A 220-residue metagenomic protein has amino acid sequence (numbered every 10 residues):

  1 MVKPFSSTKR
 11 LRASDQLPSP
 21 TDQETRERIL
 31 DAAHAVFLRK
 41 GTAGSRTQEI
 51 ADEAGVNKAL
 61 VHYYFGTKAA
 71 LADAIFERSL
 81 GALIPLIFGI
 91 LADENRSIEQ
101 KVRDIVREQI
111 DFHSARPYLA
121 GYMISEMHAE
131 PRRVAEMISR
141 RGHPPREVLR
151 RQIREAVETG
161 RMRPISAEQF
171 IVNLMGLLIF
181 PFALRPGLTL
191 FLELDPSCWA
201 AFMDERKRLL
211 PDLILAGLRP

Functional and structural regions predicted by a protein language model:
M1-A13, E108-D111, A115, H143-R163 (+1 more regions): C-terminal peripheral helix-coil segments that are non-catalytic and often amphipathic
M1-S19, D31-A35, G44-R46, A54: Short glycine/proline-centered loop/turn elements that form peptide/ligand docking sites
T25-H34, I50, I75-S79, L83 (+1 more regions): Generic hydrophobic, amphipathic alpha-helix propensity
R28, V36-A70, A74: Helix-turn-helix
L30, A72, F76, L80 (+5 more regions): Amphipathic, non-transmembrane alpha-helical scaffold segments
A74, G89-G121, T159, A167-I171 (+1 more regions): Hydrophobic alpha-helical connector segments
S114-E136, R185-E193: Amphipathic alpha-helical segments used for helix-helix packing
Y122-E126, R140, N173, L177: Short acidic/histidine-centered micro-motifs embedded in hydrophobic/aromatic stretches that mark compact functional
